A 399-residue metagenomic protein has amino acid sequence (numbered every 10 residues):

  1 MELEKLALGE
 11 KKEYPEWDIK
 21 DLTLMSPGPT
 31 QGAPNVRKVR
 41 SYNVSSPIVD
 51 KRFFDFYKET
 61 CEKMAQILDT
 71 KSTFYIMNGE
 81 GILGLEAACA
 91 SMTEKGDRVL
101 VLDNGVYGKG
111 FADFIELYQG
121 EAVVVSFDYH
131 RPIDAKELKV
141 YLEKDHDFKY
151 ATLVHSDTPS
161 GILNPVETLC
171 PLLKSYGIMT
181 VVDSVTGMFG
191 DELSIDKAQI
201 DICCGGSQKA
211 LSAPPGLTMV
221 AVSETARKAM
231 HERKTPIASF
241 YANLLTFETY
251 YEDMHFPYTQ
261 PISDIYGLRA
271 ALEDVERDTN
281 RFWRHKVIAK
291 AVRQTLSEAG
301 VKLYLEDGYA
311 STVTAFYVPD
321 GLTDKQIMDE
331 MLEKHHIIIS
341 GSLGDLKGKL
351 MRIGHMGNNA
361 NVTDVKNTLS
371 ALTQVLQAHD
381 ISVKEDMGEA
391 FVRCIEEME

Functional and structural regions predicted by a protein language model:
M1-S41, M398-E399: N-terminal glycine-rich, Lys/His-bearing helix-loop that initiates the first secondary-structure elements of many
E2, D345, K349-E399: PLP-dependent enzyme catalytic core of the Aspartate aminotransferase-like
D21-N78, I82: A glycine-/small-polar-enriched, mobile loop at the entrance of the PLP active site in fold-type I
Q31-G32, Q208-Q294, E298, E399: Active-site C-terminal subdomain of aminotransferase-like
K71-L100, N104, G108-D113: Conserved beta-loop-alpha segment that forms the PLP phosphate-binding cup at the N-terminus of a helix
I133-F189, I202, A210: Active-site phosphate-binding strand-loop segment of PLP-dependent enzymes
D196-Q208: Conserved active-site segment immediately N-terminal to the catalytic lysine that forms the internal aldimine
K302-K334: Conserved PLP-binding catalytic core of the aspartate aminotransferase-like
